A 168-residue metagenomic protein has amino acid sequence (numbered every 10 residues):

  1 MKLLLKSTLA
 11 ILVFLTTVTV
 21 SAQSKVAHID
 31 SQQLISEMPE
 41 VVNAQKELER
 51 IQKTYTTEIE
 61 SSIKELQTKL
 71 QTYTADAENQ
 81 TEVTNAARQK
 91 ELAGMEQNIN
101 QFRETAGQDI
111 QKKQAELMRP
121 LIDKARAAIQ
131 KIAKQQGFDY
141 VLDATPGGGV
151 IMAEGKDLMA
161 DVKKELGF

Functional and structural regions predicted by a protein language model:
M1-K25: Bacterial Sec-dependent N-terminal signal peptides
L5, Q23-G147: Amphipathic alpha-helical segments
I132, E165-F168: Conserved, well-folded catalytic cores of nucleic-acid-processing and energy-transducing macromolecular machines
V150-I151: Short, exposed beta-strand-loop hairpins at the edges of beta-sheets in extracellular/periplasmic proteins
